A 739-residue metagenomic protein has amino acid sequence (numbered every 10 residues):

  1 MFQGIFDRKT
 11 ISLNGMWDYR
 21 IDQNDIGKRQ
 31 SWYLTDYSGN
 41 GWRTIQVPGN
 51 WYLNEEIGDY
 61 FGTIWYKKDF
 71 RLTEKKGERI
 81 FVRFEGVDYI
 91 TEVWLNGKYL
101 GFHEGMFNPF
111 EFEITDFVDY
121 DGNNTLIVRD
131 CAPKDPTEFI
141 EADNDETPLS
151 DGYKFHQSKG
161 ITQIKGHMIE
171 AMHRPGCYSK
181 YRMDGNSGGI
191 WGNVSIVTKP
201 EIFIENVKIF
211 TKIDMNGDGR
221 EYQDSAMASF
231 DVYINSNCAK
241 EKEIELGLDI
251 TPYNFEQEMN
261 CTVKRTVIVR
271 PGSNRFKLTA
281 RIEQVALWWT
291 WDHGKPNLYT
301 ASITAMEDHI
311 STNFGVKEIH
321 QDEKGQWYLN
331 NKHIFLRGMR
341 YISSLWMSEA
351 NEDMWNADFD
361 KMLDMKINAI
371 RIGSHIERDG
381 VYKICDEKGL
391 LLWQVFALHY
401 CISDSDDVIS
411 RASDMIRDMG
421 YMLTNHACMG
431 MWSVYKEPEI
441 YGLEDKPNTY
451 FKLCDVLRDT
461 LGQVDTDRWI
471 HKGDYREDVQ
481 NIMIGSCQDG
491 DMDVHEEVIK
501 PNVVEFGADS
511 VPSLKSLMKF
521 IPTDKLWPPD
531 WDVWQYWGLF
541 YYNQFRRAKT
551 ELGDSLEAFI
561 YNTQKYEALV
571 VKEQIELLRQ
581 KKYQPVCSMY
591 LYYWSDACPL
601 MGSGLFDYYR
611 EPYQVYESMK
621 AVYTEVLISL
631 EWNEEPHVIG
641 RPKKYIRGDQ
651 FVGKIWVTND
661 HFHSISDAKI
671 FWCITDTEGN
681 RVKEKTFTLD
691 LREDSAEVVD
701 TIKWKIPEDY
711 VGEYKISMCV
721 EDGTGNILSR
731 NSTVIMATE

Functional and structural regions predicted by a protein language model:
M1-I372, M415, G430-M431, Q463 (+4 more regions): Secreted/periplasmic carbohydrate-active enzymes, especially glycoside hydrolases
L149-S150, D214-D218, C385-D386, V408-I409 (+4 more regions): Short amphipathic alpha-helical patches
A369-D607, E635: Substrate-binding/catalytic cleft of secreted carbohydrate-active enzymes, primarily glycoside hydrolases
